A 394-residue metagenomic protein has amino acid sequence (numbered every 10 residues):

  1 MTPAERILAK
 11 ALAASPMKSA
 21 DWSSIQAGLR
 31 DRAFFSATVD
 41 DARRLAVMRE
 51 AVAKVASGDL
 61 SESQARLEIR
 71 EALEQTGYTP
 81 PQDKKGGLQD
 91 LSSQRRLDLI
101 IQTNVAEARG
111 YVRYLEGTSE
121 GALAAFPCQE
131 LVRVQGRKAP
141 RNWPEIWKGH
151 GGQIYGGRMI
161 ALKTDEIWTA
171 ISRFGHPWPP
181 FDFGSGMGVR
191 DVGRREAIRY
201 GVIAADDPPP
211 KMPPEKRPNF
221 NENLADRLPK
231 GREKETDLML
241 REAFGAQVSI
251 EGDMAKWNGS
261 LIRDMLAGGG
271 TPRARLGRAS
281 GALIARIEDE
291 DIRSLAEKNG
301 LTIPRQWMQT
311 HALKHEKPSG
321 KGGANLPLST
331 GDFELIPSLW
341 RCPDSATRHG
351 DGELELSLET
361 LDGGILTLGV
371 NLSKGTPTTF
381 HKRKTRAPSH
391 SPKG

Functional and structural regions predicted by a protein language model:
M1-D182, V192-D289, R293-L301, L313-E334 (+2 more regions): Domain-core detector
W340: Short proline/glycine- and basic residue-enriched helix-capping loop/turn segments at helix->loop/beta transitions
G363-G394: A short, surface-exposed interaction/processing loop segment used at functional sites
